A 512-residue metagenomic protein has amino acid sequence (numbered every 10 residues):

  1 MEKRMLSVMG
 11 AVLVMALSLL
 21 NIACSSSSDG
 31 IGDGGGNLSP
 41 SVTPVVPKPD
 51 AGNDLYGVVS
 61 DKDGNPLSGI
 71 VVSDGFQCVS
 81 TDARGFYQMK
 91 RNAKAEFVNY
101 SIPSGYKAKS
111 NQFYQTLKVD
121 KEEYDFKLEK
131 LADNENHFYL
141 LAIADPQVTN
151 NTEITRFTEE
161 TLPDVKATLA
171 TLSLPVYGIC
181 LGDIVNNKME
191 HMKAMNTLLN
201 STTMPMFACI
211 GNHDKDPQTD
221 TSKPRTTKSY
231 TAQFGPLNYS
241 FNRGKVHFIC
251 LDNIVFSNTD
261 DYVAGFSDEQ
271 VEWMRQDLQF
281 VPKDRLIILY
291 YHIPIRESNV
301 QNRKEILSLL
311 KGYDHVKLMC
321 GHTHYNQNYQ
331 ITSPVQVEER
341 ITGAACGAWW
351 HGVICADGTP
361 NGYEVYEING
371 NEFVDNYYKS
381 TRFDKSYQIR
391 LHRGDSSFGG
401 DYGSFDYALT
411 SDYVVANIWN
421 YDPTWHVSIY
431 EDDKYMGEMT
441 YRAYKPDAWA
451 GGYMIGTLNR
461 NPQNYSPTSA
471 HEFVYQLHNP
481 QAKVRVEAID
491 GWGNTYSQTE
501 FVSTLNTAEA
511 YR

Functional and structural regions predicted by a protein language model:
E2-L6, L17-G52: Bacterial Sec-dependent N-terminal signal peptides
P44-D54, I102-K193, P480, R512: N-terminal active-site segment of His-dependent metallophosphoesterases
G52-Y56, D61-F76: Short, ordered, surface-exposed loop/turn motifs in non-cytosolic proteins
I70-D74, F97, V427-I429: Hydrophobic beta-strand segments
I70-K90: Short, acidic Ser/Thr/Gly-rich low-complexity loop/linker segments typical of extracellular and cell-surface proteins
S104-A108, Q115-K118, M189-R275, Q279-V281 (+3 more regions): Extended active-site neighborhood of metal-dependent phosphoesterases/phosphodiesterases
M204, K445-Y475: Aromatic sugar-binding surface patches on proteins that engage polysaccharides or sugar-phosphate polymers
V337-Y421, W425-D432, N461, P467-T499: Binuclear metal-dependent phosphoesterase catalytic core
